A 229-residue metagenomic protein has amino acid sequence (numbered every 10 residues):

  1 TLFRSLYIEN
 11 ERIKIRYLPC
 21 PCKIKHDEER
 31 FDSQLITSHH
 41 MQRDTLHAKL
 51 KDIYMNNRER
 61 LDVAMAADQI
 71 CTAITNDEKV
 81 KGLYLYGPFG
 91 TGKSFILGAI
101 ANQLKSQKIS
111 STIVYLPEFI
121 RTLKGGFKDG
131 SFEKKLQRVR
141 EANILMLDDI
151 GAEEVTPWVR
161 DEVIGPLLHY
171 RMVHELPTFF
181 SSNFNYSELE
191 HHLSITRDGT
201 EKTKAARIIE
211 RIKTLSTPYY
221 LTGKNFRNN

Functional and structural regions predicted by a protein language model:
N10-H26: Cysteine-rich micro-motifs
H26-K51: Conserved ASCE P-loop NTPase core motifs with emphasis on AAA+ ATPases
L46, D52-L83: Pre-Walker A (pre-P-loop) alpha-helix and adjacent loop at the N terminus of AAA/AAA+ ATPase modules, a conserved
L61-A67, A101, K105-E141, E154-E162: Short glycine-rich substrate-engagement loop in P-loop NTPases that contacts/grips substrate
D77-L97: Walker A/P-loop nucleotide-binding motif
I113, M146-D148, P177-N183: Structural recognition of the conserved hydrophobic beta-strand(s) that form the central parallel beta-sheet of P-loop
R121-G126, E153-N229: Replace "adjacent to P-loop NTPase cores in ATP/GTP-dependent enzymes" with "adjacent to NTP-binding cores
